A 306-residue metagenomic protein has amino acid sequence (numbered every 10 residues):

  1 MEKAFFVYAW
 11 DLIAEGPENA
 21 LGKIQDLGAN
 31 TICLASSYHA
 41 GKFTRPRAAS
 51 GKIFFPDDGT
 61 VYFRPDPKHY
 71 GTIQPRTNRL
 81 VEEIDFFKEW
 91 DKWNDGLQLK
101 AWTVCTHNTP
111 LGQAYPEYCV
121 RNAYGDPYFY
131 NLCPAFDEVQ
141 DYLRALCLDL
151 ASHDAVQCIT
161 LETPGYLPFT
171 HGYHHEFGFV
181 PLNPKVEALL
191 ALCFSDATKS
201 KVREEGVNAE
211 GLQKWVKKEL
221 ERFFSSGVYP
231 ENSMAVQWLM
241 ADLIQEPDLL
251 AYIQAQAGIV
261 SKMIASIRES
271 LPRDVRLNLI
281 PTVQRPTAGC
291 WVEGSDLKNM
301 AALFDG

Functional and structural regions predicted by a protein language model:
K3-Y8, I73, T77-L80, I84 (+3 more regions): Active-site-adjacent "subsite" loops/lids of carbohydrate-active enzymes
A4-F6, W10, Q98-N108, T160-P164 (+2 more regions): Aromatic-lined carbohydrate-recognition surfaces of secreted/lumenal glycan-active proteins
F6-N19, L34-R45, R79-I84, N108-P110 (+2 more regions): Acidic-and-aromatic substrate-binding clefts and catalytic sites of carbohydrate-active enzymes
D11-D26, D137-L150, A288-L303: Short, acidic/polar
D11-D26, Y62-D95, D141-Y142, G258-A265: Aromatic- and glycine-enriched glycan-recognition loops and surfaces that form the carbohydrate-binding subsites
T31-D57, E82-Y124, C158-P168, R203 (+1 more regions): Glycine-rich, aromatic-flanked loop segments that form ligand/cofactor-binding clefts across common enzyme folds
L34, K42, E162, E231-D248 (+1 more regions): Aromatic- and acid-rich polysaccharide-binding/catalytic face of secreted or lumenal carbohydrate-active enzymes
V120-Y128, L132-P134, R144-Y173, S226-I253: Active-site groove signature of glycoside hydrolases
